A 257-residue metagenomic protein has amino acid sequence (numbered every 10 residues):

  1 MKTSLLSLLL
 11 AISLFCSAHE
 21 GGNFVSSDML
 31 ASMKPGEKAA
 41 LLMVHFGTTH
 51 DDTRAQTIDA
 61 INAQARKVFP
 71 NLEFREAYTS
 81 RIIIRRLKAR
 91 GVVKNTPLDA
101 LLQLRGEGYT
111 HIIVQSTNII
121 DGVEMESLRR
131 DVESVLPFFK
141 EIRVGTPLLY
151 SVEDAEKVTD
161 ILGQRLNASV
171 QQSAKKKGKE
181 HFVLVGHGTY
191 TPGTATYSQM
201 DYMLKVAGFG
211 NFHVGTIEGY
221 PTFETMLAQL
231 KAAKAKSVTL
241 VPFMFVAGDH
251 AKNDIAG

Functional and structural regions predicted by a protein language model:
M1-L8: Sec-dependent signal peptide recognition, specifically the positively charged N-region followed immediately by
L9-S17: Hydrophobic h-region of N-terminal signal peptides that target proteins for export in Gram-negative bacteria
H19-G257: Extended amphipathic ligand-handling, pore-lining, and cofactor/metal-binding catalytic surfaces
